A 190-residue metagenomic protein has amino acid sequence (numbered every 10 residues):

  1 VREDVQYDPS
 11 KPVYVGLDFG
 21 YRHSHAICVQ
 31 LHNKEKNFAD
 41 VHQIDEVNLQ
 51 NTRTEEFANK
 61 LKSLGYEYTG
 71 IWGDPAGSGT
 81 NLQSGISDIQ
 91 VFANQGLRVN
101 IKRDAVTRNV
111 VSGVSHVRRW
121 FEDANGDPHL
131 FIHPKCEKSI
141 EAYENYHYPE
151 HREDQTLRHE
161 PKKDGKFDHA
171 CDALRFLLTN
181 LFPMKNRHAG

Functional and structural regions predicted by a protein language model:
V1-L17, R22: ATPase catalytic-site recognition across NTP-hydrolyzing enzymes
F19, C28-Q30, D45: Short, structured patches in soluble enzyme cores that scaffold and shape functional sites
S24-Q30, R175: Short beta-strand scaffold segments in enzyme catalytic cores
Q30-K36: Short loop/turn segments immediately following beta-strands, especially the blade-tip and inter-blade linker loops
K36-K162, F182-H188: Mg2+-dependent endonuclease catalytic cores in nucleic-acid-processing enzymes, primarily RNase H-like
K162-D164, D168: Outer-membrane beta-barrel pore domains
C171-P183: Metal-dependent nuclease catalytic cores in nucleic-acid-processing enzymes, especially RNase H-like/related
